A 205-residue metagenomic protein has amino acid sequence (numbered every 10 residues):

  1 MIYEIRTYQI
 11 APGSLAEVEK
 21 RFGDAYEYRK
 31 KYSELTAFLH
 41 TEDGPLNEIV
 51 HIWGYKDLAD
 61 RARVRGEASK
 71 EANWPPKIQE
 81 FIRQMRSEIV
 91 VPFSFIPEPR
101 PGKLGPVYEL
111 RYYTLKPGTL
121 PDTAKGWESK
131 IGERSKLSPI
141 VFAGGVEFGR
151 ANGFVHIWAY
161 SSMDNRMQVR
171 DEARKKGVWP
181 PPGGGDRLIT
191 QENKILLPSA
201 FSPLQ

Functional and structural regions predicted by a protein language model:
M1-K56, I140: The feature marks the first
I2-R6, V18-E19, R29, I49-Y55 (+6 more regions): Short, structured motif recognition centered on aromatic/hydrophobic residues
P12, G54-D60, K116-T119, A159-N165: Helix N-cap motif at beta-to-alpha junctions
S14-L35, E67-K77, P117-F142, N165 (+1 more regions): Short amphipathic alpha-helical segments
L35-V50, A72-V107, S129, L137-V155 (+2 more regions): Glycine-rich beta-strand-turn "strand-cap" elements at beta-sheet edges
A37-F38, R63, Q168: Periodic aromatic/glycine/histidine/acidic cluster detector with a strong bias toward beta-strand repeat architectures
I49-K70, P76: N-terminal accessory/assembly segment that mediates macromolecular interactions
R65, F154-I157, R170: Intrinsic low-complexity tandem-repeat regions in disordered proteins
